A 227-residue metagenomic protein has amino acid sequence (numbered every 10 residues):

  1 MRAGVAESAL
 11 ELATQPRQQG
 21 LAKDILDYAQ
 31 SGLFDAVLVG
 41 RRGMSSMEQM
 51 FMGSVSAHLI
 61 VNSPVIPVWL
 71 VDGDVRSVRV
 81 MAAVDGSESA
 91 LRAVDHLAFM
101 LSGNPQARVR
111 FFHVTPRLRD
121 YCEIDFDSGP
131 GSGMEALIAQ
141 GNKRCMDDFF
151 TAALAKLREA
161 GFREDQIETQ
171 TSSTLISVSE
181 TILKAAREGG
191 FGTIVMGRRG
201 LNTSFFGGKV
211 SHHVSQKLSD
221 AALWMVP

Functional and structural regions predicted by a protein language model:
M1-L10, R76-A139, K143, A155-T169 (+2 more regions): Small/aliphatic-rich secondary-structure junction motif
R2-V37, A155-I194: Structural beta-alpha unit
A13-Q15, V71, F112-V114, Q170-S172 (+1 more regions): Conserved beta-strand termini and adjacent loop/short-helix elements that scaffold enzyme active sites in alpha/beta
T14, R41, V84, T171 (+1 more regions): Short glycine-centered, acidic/aromatic-flanked micro-motifs in structured strand/loop junctions that mark active-site
Q18-Q19, Q49, A90, L175-I176 (+1 more regions): A conditional alpha-helix N-cap/helix-loop micro-motif detector
D24-R76, K184-P227: Gly/Ser-rich helix-loop-strand patches that form or flank binding pockets for ribonucleotide-derived cofactors
K143-T151: Well-ordered, non-membrane alpha-helical segments in soluble/globular domains
